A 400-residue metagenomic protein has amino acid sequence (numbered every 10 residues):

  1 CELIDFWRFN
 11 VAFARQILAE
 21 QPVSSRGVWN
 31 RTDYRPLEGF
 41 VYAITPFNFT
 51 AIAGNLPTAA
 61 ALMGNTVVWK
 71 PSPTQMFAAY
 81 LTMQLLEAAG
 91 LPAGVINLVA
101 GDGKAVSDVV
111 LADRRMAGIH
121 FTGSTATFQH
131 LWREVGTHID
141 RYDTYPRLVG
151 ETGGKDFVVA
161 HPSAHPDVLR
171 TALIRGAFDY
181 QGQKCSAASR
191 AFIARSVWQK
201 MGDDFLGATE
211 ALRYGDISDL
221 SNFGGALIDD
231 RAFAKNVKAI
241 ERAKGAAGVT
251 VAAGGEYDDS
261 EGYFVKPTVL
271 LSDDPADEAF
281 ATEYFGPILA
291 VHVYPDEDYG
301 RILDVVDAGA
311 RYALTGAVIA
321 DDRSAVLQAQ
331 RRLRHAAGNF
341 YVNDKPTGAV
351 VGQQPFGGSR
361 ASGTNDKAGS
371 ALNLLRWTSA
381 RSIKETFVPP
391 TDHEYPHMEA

Functional and structural regions predicted by a protein language model:
C1, E151-K155, G182-R190, L206-K238 (+3 more regions): Flexible, acidic loop-helix segments that line cofactor/substrate-binding pockets
C1-A19, R31-T32: Long amphipathic alpha-helix in the N-terminal Rossmann-like dinucleotide-binding domain of NAD(P)-dependent
Q16-V168: Rossmann-like NAD(P) dinucleotide-binding subdomain of oxidoreductase/dehydrogenase enzymes
G64, I96, I119, G154 (+5 more regions): Residue-level signal for inorganic ion chemistry
L91, R115-M116, T171, R213-I217 (+2 more regions): Conserved C-terminal structural/oligomerization subdomain of aldehyde/semialdehyde dehydrogenase
S124-E151, I174-C185, S196-G224, K238-A253 (+3 more regions): Glycine/threonine-rich helix-loop capping motifs at alpha-helix boundaries
V158-S163, A191-R195, L227-I228, L270-S272 (+2 more regions): Short beta-strand-to-turn element immediately C-terminal to the catalytic PLP-Schiff-base lysine in fold type I
A164-F178: Short hydrophobic beta-strand micro-motif common in sensory/regulatory domains
